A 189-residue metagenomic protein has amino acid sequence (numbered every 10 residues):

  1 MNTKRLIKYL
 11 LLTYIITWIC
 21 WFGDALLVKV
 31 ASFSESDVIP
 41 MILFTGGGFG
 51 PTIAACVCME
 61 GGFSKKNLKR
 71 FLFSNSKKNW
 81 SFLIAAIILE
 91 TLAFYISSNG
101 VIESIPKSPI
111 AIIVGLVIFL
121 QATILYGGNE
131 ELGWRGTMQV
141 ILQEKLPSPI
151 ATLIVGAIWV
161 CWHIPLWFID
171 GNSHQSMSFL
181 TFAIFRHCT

Functional and structural regions predicted by a protein language model:
T3-G127: Specific transmembrane helices
L11-I15, I154-C161, I184: Hydrophobic residues within alpha-helical transmembrane segments of multi-pass solute transporters/permease subunits
I19-F22, M177-T189: Functionally important transmembrane alpha-helices
I88-A93, I158-L166, D170-G171: Hydrophobic alpha-helical transmembrane segments that constitute the membrane-spanning cores of multi-pass membrane
S104-I113, V140-Q143, I184, C188-T189: Short, motif-level signal for alpha-helix interfacial/capping segments enriched in acidic residues and aromatics/proline
L116, L120, P149-L153, F179 (+1 more regions): The feature captures the transmembrane alpha-helix scaffold of multi-pass secondary transporters
N129-I158: Membrane-interface helix/loop boundary segments of multi-pass membrane proteins
G133, M138-V140, W167-F179: Membrane-interface interhelical connector segments
